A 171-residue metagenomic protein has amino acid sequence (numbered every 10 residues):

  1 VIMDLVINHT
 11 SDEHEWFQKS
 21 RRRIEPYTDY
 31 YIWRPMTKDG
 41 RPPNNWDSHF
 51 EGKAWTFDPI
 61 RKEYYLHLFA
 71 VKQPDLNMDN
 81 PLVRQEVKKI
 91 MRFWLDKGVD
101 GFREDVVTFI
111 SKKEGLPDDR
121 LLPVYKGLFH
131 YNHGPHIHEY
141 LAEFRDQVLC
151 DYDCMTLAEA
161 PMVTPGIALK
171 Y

Functional and structural regions predicted by a protein language model:
V1-R92, D96, F109-G166: Acidic/aromatic-lined carbohydrate-recognition and catalytic surfaces of CAZymes acting on diverse glycans
F102-E104: Hydrophobic residues within beta-strands of alpha/beta enzymes
A168-Y171: Short, intrinsically disordered, charge-balanced linker/junction segments flanking boundaries in proteins
